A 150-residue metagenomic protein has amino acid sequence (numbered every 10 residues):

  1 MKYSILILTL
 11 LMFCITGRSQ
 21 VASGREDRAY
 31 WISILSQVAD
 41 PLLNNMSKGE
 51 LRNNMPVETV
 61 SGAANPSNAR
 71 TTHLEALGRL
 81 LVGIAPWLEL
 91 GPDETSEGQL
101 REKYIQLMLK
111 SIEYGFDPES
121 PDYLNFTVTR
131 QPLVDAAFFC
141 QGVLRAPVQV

Functional and structural regions predicted by a protein language model:
M1-S23: Bacterial Sec-dependent N-terminal signal peptides
Q20-V150: Ser/Thr/Asn(+Pro)-rich, low-complexity disordered segments
